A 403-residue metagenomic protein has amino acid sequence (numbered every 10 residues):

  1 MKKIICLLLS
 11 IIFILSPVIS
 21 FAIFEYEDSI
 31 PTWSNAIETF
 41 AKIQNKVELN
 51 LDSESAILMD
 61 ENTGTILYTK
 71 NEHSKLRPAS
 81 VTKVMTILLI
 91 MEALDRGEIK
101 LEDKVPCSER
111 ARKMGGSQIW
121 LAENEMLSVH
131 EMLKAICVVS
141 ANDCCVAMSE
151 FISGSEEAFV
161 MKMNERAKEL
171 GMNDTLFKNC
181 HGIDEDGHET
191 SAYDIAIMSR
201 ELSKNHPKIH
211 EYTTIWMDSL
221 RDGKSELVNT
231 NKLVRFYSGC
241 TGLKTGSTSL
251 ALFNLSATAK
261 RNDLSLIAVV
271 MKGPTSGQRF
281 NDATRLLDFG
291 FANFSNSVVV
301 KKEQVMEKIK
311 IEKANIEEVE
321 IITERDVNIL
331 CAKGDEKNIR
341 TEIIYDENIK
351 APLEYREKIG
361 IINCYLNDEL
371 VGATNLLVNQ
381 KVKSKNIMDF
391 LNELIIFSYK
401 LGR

Functional and structural regions predicted by a protein language model:
M1-I4: Positively charged n-region of N-terminal signal peptides that target proteins for export
L9, F13-P17: Hydrophobic core
L9, K42-Q44, N254: A generic local structural motif
I11-I12, T69, E92, L255: Hydrophobic alpha-helical membrane-insertion segments
I14-L15, D95, F294: Hydrophobic alpha-helical membrane context
F21-H206: Active-site-adjacent loops and short helices of periplasmic peptidoglycan-processing enzymes
M172-L176, D184-R403: Domain-terminus/edge residues, biased toward the C-terminal soluble/receptor-binding domains of extracytoplasmic
